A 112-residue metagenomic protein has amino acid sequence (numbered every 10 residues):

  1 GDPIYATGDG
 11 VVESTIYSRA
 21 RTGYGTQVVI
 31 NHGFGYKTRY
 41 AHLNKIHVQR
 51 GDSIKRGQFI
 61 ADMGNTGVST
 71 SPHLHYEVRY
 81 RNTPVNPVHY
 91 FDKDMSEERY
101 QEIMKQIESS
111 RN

Functional and structural regions predicted by a protein language model:
G1, V68-S69: Soluble non-cytosolic domains of exported or imported proteins
G1-T7, Q101-E102: Extracytoplasmic/periplasmic cell wall- or extracellular glycan-interacting regions that localize and scaffold envelope
P3, V29, R39, D62 (+1 more regions): Conserved beta-strand positions that form and line the central face of beta-propeller blades
A6-R50, P72-H73, E77: Zn2+-dependent peptidoglycan hydrolase active-site motif and core
T15-I16, I46, M63-T66, Y90: Residue-level recognition of beta-strand microenvironments
T26-I30, K55-G67: Short hydrophobic beta/alpha edge segments that flank linear recognition/processing sites
Q49-Q58, E77-N112: Acidic, glycine-rich catalytic/binding loops that coordinate metals and/or anionic ligands
